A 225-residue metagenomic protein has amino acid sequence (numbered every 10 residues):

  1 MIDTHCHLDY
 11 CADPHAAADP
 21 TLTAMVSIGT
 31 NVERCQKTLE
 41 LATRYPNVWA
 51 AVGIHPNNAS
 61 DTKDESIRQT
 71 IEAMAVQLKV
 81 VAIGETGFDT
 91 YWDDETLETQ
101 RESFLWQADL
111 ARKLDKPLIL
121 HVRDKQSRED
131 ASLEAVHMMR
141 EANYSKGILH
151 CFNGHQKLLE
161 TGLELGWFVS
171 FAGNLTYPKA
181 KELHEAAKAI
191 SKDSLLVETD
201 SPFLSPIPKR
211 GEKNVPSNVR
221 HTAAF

Functional and structural regions predicted by a protein language model:
M1-F225: Mid-domain alpha/beta scaffold segments of enzyme catalytic cores
